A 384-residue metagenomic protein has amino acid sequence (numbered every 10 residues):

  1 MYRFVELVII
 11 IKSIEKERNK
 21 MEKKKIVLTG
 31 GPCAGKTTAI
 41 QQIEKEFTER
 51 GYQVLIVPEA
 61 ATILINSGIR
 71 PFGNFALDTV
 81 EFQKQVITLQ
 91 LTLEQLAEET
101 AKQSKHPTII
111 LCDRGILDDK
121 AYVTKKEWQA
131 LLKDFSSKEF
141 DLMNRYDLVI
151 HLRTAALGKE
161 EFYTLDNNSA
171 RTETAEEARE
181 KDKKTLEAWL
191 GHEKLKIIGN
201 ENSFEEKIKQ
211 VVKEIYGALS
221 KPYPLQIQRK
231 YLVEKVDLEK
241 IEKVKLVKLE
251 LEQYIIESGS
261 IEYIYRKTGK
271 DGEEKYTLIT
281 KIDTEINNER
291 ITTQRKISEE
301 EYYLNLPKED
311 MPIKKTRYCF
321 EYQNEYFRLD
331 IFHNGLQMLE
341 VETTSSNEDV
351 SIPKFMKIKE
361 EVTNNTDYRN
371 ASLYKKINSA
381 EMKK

Functional and structural regions predicted by a protein language model:
P32: The conserved Walker
K36: Conserved lysine of the Walker
A39: Hydrophobic positions on the alpha1 helix immediately C-terminal to the Walker A/P-loop
K45-L89: Conserved substrate/cofactor phosphate-moiety recognition/catalytic segment in nucleotide-dependent phosphotransferases
R70-I110, I116, A121, K126: Conserved nucleotide-sensing/catalytic segment adjacent to the nucleotide-binding pocket in NTP-handling enzymes
K126-E187: A glycine- and Lys/Arg-enriched "phosphate-lid" helix/loop adjacent to the NTP-binding pocket of small-molecule kinases
A170, H192-Q210: Phosphate-binding beta-loop-alpha motif at adenosine-nucleotide cofactor sites
E205-E206, K213-K384: Phosphate-end processing signature that detects enzymes handling 5′-triphosphorylated RNA and polyphosphate
